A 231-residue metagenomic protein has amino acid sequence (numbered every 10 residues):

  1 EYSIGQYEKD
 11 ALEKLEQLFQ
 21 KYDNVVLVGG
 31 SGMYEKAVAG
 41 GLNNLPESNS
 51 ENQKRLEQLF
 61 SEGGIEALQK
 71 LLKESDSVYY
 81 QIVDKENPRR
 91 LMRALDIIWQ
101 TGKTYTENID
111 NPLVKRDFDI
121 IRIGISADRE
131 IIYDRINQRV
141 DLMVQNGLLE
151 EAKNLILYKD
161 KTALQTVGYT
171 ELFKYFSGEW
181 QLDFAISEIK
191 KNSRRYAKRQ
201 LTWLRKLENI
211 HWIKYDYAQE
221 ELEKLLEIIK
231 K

Functional and structural regions predicted by a protein language model:
E1-K231: Phosphate/pyrophosphate-binding catalytic cores of soluble transferases and nucleic-acid-acting enzymes
